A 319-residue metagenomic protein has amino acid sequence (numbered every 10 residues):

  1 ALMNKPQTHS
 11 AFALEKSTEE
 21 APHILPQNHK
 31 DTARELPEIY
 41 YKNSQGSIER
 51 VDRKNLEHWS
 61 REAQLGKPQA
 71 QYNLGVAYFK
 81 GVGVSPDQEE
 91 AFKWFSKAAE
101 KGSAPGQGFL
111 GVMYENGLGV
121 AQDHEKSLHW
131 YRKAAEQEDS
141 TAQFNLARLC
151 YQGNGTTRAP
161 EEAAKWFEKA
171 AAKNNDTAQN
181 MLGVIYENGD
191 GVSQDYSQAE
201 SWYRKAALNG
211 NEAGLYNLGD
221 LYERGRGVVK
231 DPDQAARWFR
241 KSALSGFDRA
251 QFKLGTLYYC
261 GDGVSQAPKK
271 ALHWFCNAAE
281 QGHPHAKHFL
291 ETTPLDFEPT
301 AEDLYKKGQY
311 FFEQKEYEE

Functional and structural regions predicted by a protein language model:
M3-E38: Long, intrinsically disordered, low-complexity tracts enriched in Ser/Thr with interspersed Pro and often acidic
N28-H29, N43-S44, Q64-K67, K80-V82 (+16 more regions): Short helix-capping/linker turns of helical repeat alpha-solenoids
T32-K54, H58-L65, Q69-K80, T300-E319: Alpha-helical segment of the N-proximal tetratricopeptide repeat
I39-N43, N73-K80, F109-N116, N145-Q152 (+5 more regions): Hydrophobic face of amphipathic alpha-helices that form TPR/SEL1-like repeat modules and related alpha-solenoid
